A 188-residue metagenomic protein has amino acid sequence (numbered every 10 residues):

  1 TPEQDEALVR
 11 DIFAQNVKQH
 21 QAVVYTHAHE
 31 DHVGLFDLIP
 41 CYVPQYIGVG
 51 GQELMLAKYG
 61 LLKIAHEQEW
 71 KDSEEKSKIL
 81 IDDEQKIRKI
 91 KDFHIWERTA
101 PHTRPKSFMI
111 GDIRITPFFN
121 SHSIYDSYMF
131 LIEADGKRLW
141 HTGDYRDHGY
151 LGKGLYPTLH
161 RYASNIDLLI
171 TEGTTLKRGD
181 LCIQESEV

Functional and structural regions predicted by a protein language model:
T1-A22, D31-V188: His/Asp/Glu-rich metal-coordinating catalytic cores of metallo-dependent phosphodiesterases/hydrolases acting on
Y25: Active-site neighborhood of divalent metal-dependent phosphoester/pyrophosphate hydrolases
